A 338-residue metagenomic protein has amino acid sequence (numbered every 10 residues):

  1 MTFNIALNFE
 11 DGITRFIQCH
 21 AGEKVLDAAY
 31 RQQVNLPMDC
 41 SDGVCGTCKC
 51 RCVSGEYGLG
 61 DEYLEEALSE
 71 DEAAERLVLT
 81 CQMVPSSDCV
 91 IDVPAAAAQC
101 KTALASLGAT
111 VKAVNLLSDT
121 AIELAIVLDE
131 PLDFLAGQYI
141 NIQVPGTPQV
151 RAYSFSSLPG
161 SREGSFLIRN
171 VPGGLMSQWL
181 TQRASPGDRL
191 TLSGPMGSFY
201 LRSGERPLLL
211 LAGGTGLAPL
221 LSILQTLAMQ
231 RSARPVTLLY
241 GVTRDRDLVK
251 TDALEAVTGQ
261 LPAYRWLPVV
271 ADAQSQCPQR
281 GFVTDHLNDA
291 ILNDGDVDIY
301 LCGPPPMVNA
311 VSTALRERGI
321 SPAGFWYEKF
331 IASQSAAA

Functional and structural regions predicted by a protein language model:
M1-M83, C89, P235, L239-A338: Reductase modules of NAD(P)H-dependent flavoproteins
V53-E56, P94-A96, P145, P195: Short, surface-exposed secondary-structure boundary micro-motifs
V78-K101, D188-L190: Short, structured interface segments
A103-R189, P207, V242-R244, V269-Q274: Ferredoxin-reductase
G137, G216, P304: Short, conserved phosphate/pyrophosphate- and ester-handling motifs at nucleotide-, phospho-/glycolipid
S193-E205: A short, basic/flexible loop-to-alpha-helix module at the beginning of a structural domain
L221-M229: Histidine-anchored nucleotide/phosphate-binding helix
